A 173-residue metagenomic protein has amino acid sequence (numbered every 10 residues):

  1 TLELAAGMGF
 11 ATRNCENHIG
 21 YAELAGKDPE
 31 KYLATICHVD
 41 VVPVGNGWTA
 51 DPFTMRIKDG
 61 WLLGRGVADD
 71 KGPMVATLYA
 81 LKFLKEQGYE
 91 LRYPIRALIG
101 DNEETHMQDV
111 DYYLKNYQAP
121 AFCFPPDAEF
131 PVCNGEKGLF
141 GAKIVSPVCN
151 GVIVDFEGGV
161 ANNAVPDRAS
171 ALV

Functional and structural regions predicted by a protein language model:
T1-V44, L172: N-terminal helical capping/dimerization or prosegment-like subdomains of hydrolases acting on amide or phosphate bonds
L2, V75-K82, D111, V145 (+1 more regions): Predominant activation on well-ordered alpha-helical scaffold segments within soluble catalytic domains
G7, E30-I99: Active-site metal-coordination/substrate-binding segment of hydrolases, especially metallo-dependent peptidases
T12, M55-I57, I144: A structural signal for short hydrophobic beta-strand segments in well-ordered beta-sheet cores
R13-E16, G64, A97-I99, F124-P126: General beta-strand structural signal in soluble alpha/beta enzymes
H18-I19, D101-E104: Short, internal active-site loops enriched in acidic
A22-L24, I57, S146: Conserved hydrophobic "DFG−1" position in protein kinase catalytic cores
E103-E104, V110-V173: Midchain, well-structured core segments that form catalytic/ion-binding scaffolds
